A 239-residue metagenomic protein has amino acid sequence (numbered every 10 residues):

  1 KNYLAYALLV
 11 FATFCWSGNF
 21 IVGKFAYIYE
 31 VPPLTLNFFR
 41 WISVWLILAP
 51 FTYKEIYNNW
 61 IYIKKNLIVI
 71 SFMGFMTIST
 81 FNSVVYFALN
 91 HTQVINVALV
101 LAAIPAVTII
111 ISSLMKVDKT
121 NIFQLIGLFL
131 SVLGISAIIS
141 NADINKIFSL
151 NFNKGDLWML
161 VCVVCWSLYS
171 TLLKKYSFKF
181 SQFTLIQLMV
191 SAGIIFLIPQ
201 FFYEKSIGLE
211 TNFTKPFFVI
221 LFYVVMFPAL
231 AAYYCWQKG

Functional and structural regions predicted by a protein language model:
K1-F39, F148-K175, I195: Glycine-/small-residue-enriched transmembrane alpha-helix faces in small-molecule transporters and effluxers
Y6-V10, I70-G74, Y86, A98 (+4 more regions): Residue-level signature of transmembrane alpha-helical cores of multipass secondary-active transporters and flippases
A7, S43-I47, V100-L114, F129 (+4 more regions): Alpha-helical transmembrane segments of compact multi-pass small-molecule transporters, enriched in specific families
C15, N19-F20, A49-N96, V100-L101 (+2 more regions): Specific transmembrane alpha-helical segments of multi-pass solute transporters/efflux pumps, especially DMT/EamA
I21-P33, F87-N90, I139-F152, F202-P216 (+1 more regions): Membrane-interface helix termini and inter-helical loops of multi-pass transporters
T35-L46, M76-T77, N82-Q124, C162: Specific alpha-helical transmembrane segments that line the substrate/conduction pathway and gating interfaces
L48, T108-I110, L114, I147-K205: Transmembrane alpha-helical segments that form core, pore/gating elements of small-molecule transporters/exporters
L48, T120-A142: Hydrophobic transmembrane alpha-helices of multi-pass small-molecule transport proteins
